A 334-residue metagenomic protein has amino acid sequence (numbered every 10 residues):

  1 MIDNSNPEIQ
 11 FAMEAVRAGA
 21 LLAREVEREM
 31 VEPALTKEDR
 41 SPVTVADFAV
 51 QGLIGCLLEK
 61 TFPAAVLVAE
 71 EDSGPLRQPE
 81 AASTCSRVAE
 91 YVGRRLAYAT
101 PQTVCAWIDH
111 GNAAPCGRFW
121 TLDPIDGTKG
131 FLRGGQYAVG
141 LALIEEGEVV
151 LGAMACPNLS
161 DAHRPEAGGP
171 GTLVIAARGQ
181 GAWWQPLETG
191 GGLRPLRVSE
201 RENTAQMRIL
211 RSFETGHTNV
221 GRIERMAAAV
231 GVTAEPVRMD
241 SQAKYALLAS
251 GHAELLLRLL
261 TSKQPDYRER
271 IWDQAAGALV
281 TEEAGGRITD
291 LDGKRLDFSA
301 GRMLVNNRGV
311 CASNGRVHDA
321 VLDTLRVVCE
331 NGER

Functional and structural regions predicted by a protein language model:
M1-I125, N158-L159, L187-E188, R222-E224 (+1 more regions): N-terminal subdomain of lithium-sensitive/metallo-dependent phosphomonoesterases centered on the IMPase/IPPase/PAP
M13-V16, V66, F119, G140-A142 (+3 more regions): Residues embedded in well-ordered beta-strands
G19, A23, D47, L58 (+8 more regions): Residue-level signal for inorganic ion chemistry
E38, V45, A114-C116, Q136 (+4 more regions): A generic fold-level signal
T44-K60, V66, K129-L141, A227-L248 (+1 more regions): Generic detector of contiguous secondary-structure segments
E70, A155, L259: Conserved residues at the C-terminal ends of beta-strands
C85-E90, A99-C105, A114-G179: DPxDG-like acidic metal-binding loop motif
S160-D161, A167-Q180, P186-R334: An extended, acidic
